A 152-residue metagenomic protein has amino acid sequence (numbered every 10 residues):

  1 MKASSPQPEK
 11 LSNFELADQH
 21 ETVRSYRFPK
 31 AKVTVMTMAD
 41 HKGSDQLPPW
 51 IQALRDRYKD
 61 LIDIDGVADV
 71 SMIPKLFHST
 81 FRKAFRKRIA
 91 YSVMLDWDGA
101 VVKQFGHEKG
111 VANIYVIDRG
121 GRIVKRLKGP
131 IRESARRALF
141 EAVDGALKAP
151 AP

Functional and structural regions predicted by a protein language model:
M1-S25: N-terminal "domain-start" segment that seeds a small globular fold
S25-P48: Short active-site neighborhood of thiol/selenol oxidoreductases, capturing the structured segment around
K32, P48-V67: Conserved helix-turn-beta segment immediately C-terminal to the redox Cys motif in thioredoxin-like folds
D65-V67, F81-V111: Short, internal strand/loop/helix patches that form the active-site neighborhood or redox-interaction surface
M72-H78: Short, charged/polar "capping" segments at the starts of alpha-helices and the immediately preceding loops
G110-P152: Thiol-/selenol-based redox modules, centered on thioredoxin-like and closely related oxidoreductase domains
